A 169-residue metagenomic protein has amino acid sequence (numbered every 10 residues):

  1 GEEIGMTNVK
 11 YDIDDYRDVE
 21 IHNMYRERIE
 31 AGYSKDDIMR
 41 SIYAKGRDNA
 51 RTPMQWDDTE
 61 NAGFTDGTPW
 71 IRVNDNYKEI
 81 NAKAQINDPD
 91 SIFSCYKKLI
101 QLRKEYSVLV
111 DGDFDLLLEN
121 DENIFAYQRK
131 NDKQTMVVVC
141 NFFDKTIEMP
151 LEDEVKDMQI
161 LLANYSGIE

Functional and structural regions predicted by a protein language model:
G1: Metabolite-binding pocket within alpha/beta catalytic cores that recognizes anionic/polar moieties
I4, Y11-E169: Carbohydrate-interacting/catalytic domains
